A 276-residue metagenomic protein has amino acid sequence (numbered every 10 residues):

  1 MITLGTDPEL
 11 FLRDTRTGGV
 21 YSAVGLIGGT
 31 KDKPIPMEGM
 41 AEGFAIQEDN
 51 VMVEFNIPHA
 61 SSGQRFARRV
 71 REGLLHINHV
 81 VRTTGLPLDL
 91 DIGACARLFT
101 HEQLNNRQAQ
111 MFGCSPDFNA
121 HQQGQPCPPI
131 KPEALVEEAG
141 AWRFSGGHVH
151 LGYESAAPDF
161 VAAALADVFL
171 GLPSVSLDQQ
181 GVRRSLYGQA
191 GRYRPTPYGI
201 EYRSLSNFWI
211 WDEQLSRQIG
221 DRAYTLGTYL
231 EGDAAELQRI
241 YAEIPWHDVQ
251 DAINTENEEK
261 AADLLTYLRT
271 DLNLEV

Functional and structural regions predicted by a protein language model:
M1-V276: Phosphate/nucleotide-binding catalytic core
